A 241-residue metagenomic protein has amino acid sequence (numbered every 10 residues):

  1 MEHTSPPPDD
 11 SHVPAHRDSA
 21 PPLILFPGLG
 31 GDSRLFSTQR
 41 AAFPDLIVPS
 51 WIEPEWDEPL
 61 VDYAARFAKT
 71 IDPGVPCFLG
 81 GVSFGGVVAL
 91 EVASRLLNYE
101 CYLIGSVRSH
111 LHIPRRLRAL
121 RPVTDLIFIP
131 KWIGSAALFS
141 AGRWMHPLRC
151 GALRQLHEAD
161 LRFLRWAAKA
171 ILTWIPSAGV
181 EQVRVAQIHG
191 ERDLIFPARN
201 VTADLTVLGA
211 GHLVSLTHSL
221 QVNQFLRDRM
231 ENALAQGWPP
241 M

Functional and structural regions predicted by a protein language model:
R17-V75, L120-L126, G211: Active-site catalytic motif of lipid deacylating hydrolases and related acyltransferases
P49-W51, N200, L205-G211, S215-H218: Short glycine-rich catalytic loops that host catalytic nucleophiles or stabilize transition states across multiple
E58, A210-F225, M241: Catalytic histidine-centered segment of alpha/beta-hydrolase-like enzymes
G80-G85, A89: Gly/Ala-rich beta-loop-alpha elbow adjacent to hydrolase catalytic centers
R95-P130: Flexible "cap/lid" loop of the alpha/beta hydrolase fold
K131-A178: Conserved alpha/beta-hydrolase catalytic His-Asp/Glu region
E181, Q187-H189, D193: Short beta-strand/loop motif that positions the catalytic acidic residue of the alpha/beta-hydrolase fold
E191-F196, H212-L213: Acidic catalytic loop of the alpha/beta-hydrolase fold
